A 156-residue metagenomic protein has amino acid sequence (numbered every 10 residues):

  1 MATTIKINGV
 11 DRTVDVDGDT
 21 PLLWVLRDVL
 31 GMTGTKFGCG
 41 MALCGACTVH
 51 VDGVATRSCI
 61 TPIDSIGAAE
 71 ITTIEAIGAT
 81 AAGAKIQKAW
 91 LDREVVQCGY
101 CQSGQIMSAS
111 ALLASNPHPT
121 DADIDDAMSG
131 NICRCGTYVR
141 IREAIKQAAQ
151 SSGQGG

Functional and structural regions predicted by a protein language model:
M1-G156: Signature of N-terminal electron-transfer/Fe-S-associated modules in redox systems
